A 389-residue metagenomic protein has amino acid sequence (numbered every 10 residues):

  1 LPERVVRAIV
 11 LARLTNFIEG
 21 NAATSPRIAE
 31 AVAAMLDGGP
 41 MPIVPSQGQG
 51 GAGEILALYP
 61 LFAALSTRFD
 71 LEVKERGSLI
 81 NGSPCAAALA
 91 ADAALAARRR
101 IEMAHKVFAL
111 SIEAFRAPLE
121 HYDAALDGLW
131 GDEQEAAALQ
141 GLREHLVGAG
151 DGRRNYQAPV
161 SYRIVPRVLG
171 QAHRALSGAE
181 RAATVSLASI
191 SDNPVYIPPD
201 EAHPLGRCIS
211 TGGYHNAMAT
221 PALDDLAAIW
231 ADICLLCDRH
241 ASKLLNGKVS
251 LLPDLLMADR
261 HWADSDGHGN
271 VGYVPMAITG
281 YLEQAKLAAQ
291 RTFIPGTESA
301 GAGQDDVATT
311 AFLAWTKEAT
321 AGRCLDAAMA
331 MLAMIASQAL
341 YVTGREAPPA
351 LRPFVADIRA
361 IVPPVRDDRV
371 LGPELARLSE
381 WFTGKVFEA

Functional and structural regions predicted by a protein language model:
L1-P42, D127-G128: Glycine-rich, flexible loop motifs
G20, A31, G38-G39, I43 (+1 more regions): C-terminal auxiliary extensions adjacent to catalytic cores
V44-G48: Cysteine-centered functional microenvironments
